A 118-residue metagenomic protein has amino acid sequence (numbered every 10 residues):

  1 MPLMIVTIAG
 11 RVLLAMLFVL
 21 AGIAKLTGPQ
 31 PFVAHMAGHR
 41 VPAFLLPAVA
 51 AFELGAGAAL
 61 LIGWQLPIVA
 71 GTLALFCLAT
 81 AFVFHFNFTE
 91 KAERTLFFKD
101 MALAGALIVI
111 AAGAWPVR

Functional and structural regions predicted by a protein language model:
M1-G28, A34-H35, A43-A51, G55 (+1 more regions): Extended, low-polarity transmembrane helix blocks
G38: Phosphate-coordinating loops and pocket residues in cytosolic domains that bind phosphorylated ligands
